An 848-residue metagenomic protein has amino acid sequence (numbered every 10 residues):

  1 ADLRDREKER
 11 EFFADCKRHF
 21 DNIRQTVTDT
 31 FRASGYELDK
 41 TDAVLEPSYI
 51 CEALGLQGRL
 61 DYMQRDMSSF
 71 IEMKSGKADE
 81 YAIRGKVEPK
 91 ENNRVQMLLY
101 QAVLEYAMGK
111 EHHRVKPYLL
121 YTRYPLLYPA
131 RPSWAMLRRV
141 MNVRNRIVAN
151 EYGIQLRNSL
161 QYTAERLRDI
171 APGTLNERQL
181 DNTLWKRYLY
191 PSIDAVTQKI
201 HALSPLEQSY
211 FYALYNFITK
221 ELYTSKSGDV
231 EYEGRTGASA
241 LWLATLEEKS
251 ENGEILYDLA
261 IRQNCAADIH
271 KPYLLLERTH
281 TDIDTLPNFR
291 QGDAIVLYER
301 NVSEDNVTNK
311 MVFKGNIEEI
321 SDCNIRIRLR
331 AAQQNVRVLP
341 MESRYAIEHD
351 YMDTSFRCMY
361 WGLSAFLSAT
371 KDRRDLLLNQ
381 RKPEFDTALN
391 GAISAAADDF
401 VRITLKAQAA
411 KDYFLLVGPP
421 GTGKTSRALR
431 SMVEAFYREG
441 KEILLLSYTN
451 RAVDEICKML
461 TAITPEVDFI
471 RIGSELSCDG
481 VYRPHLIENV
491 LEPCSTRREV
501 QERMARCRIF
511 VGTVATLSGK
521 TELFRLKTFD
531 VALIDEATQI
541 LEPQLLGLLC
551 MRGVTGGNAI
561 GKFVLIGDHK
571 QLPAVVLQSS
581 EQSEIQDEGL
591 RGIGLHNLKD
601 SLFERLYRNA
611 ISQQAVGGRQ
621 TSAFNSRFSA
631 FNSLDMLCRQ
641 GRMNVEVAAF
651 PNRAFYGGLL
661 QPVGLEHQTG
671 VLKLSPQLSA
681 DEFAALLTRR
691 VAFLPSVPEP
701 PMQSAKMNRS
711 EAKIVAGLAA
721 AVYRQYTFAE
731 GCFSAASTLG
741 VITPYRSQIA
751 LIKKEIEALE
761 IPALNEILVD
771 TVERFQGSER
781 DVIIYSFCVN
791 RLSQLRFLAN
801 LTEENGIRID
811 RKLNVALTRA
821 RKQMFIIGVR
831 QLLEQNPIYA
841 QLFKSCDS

Functional and structural regions predicted by a protein language model:
A1-S68, E91, V95: Metal-dependent nuclease catalytic cores that hydrolyze phosphodiester bonds in DNA/RNA, characterized by
P47-N145: Nucleic-acid nuclease catalytic cores
K86-L119, D293-N301, G547-T555, D810 (+1 more regions): Metal-dependent nuclease catalytic cores in nucleic-acid-processing enzymes, especially RNase H-like/related
L120-L126, A135-R138, N142-A149, L286-L405 (+6 more regions): Pre-ATPase regulatory/linker segments immediately N-terminal to the P-loop/RecA-like helicase/translocase core
Q161-S303, R709, K713, A719: Accessory interdomain/linker segments of ATP-dependent helicases and helicase-like nucleic-acid enzymes that mediate
T425-E439, E455, M459-T461, M551-R552: Walker A/P-loop NTP-binding motif
R438, T449-R451, Q501, A515-S518 (+4 more regions): Conserved helicase motor core of SF1/SF2 NTP-dependent helicases
R451-H485, K754-L764: Conserved helix-turn-beta segment of the N-terminal RecA-like "Helicase ATP-binding" lobe in SF1/SF2 helicases
